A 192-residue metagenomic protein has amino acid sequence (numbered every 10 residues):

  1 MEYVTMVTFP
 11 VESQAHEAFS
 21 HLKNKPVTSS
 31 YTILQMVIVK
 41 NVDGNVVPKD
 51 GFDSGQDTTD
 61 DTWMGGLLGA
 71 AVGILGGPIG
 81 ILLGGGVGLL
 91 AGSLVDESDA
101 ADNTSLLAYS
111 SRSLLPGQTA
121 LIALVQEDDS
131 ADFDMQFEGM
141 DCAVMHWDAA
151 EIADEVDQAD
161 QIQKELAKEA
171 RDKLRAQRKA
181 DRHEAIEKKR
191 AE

Functional and structural regions predicted by a protein language model:
M1, K23-T32, E138-H146: A common structural junction motif
E2-P10, T119-Q126: Short cationic amphipathic helices and targeting signals
P10-A71: Add "or lipid-surface remodeling" -> "...that mediate pore formation, membrane permeabilization, membrane fusion
E17-S20, N24, A108, R112 (+2 more regions): Solvent-exposed alpha-helical segments within well-ordered globular domains of core cellular machineries
S54-A101: Short, low-complexity, glycine-enriched hydrophobic/amphipathic alpha-helices that associate with lipid bilayers
D60-L75, D172-E192: Extended, charge-rich low-complexity interaction segments
G86-L124: Membrane-engaging insertion elements
R112-L174: Amphipathic, membrane-inserting segments
